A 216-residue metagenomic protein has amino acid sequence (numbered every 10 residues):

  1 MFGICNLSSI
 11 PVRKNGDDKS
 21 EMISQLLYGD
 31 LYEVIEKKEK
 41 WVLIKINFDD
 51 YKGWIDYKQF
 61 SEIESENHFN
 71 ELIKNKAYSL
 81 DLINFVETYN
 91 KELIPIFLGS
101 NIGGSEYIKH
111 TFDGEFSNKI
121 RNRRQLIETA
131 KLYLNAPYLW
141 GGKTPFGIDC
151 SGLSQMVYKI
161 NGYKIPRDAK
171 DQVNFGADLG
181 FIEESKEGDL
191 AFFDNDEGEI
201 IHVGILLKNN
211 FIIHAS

Functional and structural regions predicted by a protein language model:
M1, S24, Y28-L31, E39 (+1 more regions): Boundary regions of SH3-family modules and the immediately adjacent low-complexity/disordered segments in eukaryotic
M1-W41: Intrinsically disordered, low-complexity, positively charged segments
C5, V34, G104, F192-F193: A generic structural signal for residues embedded in beta-strands
S8-D17, I73-Y89, D168-G176: Short, structured beta-strand/loop micro-motifs enriched in basic residues and often containing a Trp
M22, E92, D178-F181: Short, conserved secondary-structure segments in the cores of folded domains
L26-L27, L82-I96, S100, A136-I148 (+1 more regions): Glycine-rich catalytic cores of cysteine/serine-nucleophile enzymes that process amide/ester linkages in cell-envelope
A130, T144-N161: Active-site nucleophilic cysteine motif
Y163-S216: ...with weaker cross-activation on analogous glycine-rich loops/strands in unrelated enzymes
